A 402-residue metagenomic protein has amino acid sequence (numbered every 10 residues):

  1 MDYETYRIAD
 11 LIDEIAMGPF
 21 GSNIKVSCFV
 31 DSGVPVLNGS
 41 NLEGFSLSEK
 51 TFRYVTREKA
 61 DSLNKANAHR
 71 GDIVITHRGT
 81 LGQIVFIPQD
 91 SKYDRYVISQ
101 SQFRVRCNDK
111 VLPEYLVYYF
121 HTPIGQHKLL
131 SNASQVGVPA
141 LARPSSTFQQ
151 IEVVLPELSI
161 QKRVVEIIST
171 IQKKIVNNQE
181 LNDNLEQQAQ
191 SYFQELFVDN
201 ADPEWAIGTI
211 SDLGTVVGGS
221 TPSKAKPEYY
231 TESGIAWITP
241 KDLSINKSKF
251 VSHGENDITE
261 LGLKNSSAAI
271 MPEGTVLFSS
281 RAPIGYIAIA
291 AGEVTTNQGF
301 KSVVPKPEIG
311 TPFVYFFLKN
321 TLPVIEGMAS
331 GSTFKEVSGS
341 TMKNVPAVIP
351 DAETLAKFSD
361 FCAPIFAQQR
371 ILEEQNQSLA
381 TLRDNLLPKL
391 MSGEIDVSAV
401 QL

Functional and structural regions predicted by a protein language model:
M1-F20, E152-T221, E232-S233, W237 (+3 more regions): Non-catalytic DNA-recognition/assembly elements of restriction-modification systems
T5-V26, S40-I73, S211-E228, K241-E273 (+2 more regions): Sequence-specific dsDNA recognition surfaces
N38-G39, E58-G125, G137, T239-P240 (+3 more regions): A short beta-sheet element
R95-F103, Q135-V165, S280, V294-K301 (+1 more regions): A short glycine-rich beta-alpha junction/loop motif
I287, P312-F316, N320-P323, S332 (+3 more regions): Feature representing long, continuous alpha-helical segments
Q401-L402: Amphipathic heptad-repeat alpha-helical coiled-coil/stalk segments that mediate oligomerization, filament/stalk
